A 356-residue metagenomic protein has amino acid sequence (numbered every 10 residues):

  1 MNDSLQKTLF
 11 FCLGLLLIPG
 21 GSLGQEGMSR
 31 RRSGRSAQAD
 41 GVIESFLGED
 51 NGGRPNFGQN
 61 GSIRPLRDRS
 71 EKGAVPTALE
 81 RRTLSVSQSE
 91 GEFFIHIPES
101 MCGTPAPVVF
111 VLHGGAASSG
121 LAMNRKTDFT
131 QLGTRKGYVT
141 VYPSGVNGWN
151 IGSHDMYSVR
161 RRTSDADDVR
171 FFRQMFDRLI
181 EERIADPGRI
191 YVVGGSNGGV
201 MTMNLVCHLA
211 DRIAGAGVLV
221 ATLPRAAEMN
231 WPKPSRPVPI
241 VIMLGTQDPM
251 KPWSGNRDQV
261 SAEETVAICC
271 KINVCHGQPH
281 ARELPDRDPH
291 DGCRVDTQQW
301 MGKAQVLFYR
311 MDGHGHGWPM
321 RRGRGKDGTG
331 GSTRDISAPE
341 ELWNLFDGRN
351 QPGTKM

Functional and structural regions predicted by a protein language model:
N2-L9: Bacterial N-terminal signal peptides that target proteins for export
F11-I18: Bacterial N-terminal signal peptides
Q25-V108, L121, V139, R189-G217 (+8 more regions): A domain-start/cap signature at the N-terminus of enzymes
L79-E80, L84-Y191, V200-N204, H208 (+1 more regions): Serine-hydrolase catalytic machinery in alpha/beta-hydrolase-like enzymes
T222-V238: Flexible "cap/lid" loop of the alpha/beta hydrolase fold
I242-L244: Short beta-strand/loop motif that positions the catalytic acidic residue of the alpha/beta-hydrolase fold
T246-V306, H314, M320-I336: Active-site-adjacent alpha-helix of alpha/beta-hydrolase-fold enzymes
